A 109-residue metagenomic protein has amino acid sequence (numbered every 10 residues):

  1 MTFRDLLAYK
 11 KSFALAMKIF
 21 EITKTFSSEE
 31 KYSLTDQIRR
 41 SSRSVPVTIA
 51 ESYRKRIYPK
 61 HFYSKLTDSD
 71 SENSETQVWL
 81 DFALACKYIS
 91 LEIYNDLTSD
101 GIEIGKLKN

Functional and structural regions predicted by a protein language model:
M1-N109: Amphipathic alpha-helical assembly/interaction segments
